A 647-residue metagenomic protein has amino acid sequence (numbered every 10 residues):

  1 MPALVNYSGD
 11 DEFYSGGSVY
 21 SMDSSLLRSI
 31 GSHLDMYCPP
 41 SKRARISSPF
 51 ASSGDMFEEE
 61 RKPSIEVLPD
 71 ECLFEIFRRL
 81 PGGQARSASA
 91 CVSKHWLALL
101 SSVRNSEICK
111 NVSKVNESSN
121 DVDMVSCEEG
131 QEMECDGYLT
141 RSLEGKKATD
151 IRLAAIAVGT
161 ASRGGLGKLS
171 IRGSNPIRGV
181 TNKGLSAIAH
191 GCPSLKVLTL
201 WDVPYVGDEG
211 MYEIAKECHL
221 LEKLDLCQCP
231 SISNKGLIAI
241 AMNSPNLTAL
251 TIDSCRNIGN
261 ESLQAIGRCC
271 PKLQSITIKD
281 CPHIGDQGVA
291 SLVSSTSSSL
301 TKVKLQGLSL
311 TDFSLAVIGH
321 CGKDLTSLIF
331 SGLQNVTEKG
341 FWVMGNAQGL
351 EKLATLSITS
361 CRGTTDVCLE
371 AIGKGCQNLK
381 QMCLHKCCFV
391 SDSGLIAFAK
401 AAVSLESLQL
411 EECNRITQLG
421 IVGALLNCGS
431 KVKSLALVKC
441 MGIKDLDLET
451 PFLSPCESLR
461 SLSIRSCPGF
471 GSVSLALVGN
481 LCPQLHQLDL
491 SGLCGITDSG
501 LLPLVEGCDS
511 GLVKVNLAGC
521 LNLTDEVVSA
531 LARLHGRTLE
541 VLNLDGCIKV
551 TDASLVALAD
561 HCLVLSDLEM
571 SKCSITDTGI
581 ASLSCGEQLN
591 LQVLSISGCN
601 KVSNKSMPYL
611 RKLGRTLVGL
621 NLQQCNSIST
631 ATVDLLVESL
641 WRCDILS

Functional and structural regions predicted by a protein language model:
M1-A189, P193-A215, H219, Q228-S233 (+21 more regions): N-terminal adaptor-interaction module of cullin-RING ubiquitin ligase components
V103, R163, L195, L221 (+17 more regions): Alpha-solenoid repeat scaffolds
L169-R172, L198-L200, L224-L226, L250-I252 (+14 more regions): Conserved hydrophobic beta-strand positions in leucine-rich repeat
S174-I177, V203-P204, C229-P230, C255 (+14 more regions): Conserved "Asn-ladder"/turn position within leucine-rich repeats
I177, V206-G207, I232-S233, I258-G259 (+20 more regions): Leucine-rich repeat
L185-H190, M211-E217, L237-N243, L263-C269 (+14 more regions): A structural signal for leucine-rich repeat
V203, C227, N378, L384-C387 (+4 more regions): Internal alpha-helical scaffold/solenoid segments in large eukaryotic proteins
D567, S582, N590-S647: C-terminal interaction modules of eukaryotic adaptor/scaffold proteins
